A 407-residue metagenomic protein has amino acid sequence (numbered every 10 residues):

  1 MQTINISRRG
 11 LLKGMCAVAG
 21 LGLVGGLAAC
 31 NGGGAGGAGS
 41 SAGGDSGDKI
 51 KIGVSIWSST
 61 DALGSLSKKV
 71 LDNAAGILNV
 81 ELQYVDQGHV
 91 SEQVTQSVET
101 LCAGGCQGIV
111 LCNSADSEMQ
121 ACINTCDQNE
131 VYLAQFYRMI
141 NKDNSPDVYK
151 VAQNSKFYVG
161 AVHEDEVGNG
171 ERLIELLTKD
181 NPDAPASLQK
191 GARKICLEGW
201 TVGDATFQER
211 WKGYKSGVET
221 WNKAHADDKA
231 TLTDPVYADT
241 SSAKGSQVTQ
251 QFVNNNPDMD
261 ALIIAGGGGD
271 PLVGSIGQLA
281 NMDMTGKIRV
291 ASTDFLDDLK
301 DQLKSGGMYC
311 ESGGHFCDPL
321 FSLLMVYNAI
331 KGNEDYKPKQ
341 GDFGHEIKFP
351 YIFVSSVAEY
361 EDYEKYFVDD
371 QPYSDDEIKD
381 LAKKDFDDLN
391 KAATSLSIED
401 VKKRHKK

Functional and structural regions predicted by a protein language model:
Q2-A19: N-terminal secretory signal peptides and thylakoid transit peptides that target proteins across membranes
L27-S41: Bacterial lipoprotein signal-peptidase II cleavage site
D48, S322-K407: Hinge/cleft segment of the Venus flytrap/periplasmic-binding protein
I50-V70, A74, Q83-Q96, C112-S117 (+2 more regions): Extracytoplasmic "Venus flytrap"
A62-I77, N169-L173, A205-H225, G274: Short, solvent-exposed amphipathic alpha-helices that sit in or adjacent to ligand/effector-binding or catalytic
Q93-V94, N154, V159-R193, G245-S246 (+2 more regions): Hydrophobic alpha-helical segments within soluble ligand-binding/sensing domains
I109, S114-Q128, Y214, T231-K300: Hydrophobic alpha-helical
N124-G168, L188, L299: Flexible loop/hinge segments that line or gate small-molecule binding clefts
